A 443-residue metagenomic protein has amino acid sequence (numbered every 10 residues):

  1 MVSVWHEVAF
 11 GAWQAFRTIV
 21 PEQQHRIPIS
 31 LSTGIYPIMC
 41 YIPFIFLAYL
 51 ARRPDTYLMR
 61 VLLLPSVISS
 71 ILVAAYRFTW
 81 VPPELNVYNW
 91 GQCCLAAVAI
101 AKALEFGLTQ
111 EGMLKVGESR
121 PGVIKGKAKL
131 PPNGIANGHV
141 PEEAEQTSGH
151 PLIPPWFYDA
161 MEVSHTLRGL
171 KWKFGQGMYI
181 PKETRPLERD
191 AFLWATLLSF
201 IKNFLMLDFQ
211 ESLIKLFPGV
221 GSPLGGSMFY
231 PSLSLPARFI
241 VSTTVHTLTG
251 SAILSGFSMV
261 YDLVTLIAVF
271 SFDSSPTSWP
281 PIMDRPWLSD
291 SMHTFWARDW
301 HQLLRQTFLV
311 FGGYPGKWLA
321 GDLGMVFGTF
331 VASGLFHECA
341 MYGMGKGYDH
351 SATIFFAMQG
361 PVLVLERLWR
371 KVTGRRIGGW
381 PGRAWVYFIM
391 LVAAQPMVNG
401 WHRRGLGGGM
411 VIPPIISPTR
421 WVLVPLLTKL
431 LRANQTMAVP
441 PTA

Functional and structural regions predicted by a protein language model:
M1-L31, K115-R185, G407-A443: Transit-peptide-like, low-complexity N-terminal presequences and other terminal intrinsically disordered regions
Q14-S32, A74-E84, K182-W194, G225-T247 (+3 more regions): Juxtamembrane membrane-interface segments at transmembrane-helix boundaries in membrane proteins
P21-P131: General structural concept
P28-C40, T56-I68, L85-V98, A191-F204 (+4 more regions): Transmembrane alpha-helices of multi-pass eukaryotic membrane proteins
P83-L233, H246-F257, Y261: Intramembrane catalytic core of multi-pass membrane enzymes that act on lipidic substrates
A103-P121, L263-P276, V398-G405: Juxtamembrane interfacial secondary-structure elements that flank transmembrane helices in multi-pass membrane proteins
G219-V241, S274, G313-G321, L365-W380: Membrane interface segments of multi-pass transport proteins and intramembrane proteases
F257, A268-Y342, R376-A443: Membrane-interfacial catalytic/cofactor-binding modules of polytopic membrane enzymes
